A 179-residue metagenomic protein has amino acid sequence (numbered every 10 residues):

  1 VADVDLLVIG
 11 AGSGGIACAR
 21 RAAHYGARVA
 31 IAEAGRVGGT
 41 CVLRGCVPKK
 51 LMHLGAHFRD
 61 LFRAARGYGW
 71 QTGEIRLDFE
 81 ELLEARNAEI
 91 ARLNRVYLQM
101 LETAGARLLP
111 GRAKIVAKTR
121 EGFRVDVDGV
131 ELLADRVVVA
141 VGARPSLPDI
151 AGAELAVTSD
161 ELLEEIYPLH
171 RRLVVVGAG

Functional and structural regions predicted by a protein language model:
V1-G14, L169-G179: Beta1/beta-strand and adjacent pyrophosphate-binding region of the FAD-binding site in flavoprotein oxidoreductases
A2-D3, R20-A27, A32-H170: Glycine-rich flavin
